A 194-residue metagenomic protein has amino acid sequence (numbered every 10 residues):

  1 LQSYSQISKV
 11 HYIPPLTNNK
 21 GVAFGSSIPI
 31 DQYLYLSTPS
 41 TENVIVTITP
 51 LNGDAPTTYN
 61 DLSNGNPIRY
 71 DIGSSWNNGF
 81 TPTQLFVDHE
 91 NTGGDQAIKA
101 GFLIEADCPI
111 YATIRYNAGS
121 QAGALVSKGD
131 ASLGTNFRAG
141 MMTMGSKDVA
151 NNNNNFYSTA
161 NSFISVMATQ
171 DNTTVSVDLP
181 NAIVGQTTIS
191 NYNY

Functional and structural regions predicted by a protein language model:
L1-Q2: Bacterial N-terminal signal peptides
S5-Y194: Intrinsically disordered, low-complexity linker/terminal regions across diverse proteins
